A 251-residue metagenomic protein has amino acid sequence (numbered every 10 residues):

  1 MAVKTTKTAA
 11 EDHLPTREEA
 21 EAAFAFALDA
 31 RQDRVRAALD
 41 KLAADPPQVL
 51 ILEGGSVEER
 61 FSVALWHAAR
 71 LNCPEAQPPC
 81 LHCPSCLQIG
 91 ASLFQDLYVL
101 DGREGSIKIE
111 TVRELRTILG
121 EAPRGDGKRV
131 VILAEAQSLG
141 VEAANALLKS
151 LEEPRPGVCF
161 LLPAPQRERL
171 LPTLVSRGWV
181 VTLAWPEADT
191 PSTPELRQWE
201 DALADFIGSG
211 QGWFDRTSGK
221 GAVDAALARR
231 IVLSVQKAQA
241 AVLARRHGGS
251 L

Functional and structural regions predicted by a protein language model:
M1-R70, S85-Q88, P156-L251: Charged, glycine-rich active-site and insertion segments that engage polyanionic ligands
A37-L42, I109-V130, A136-S138, E142-S150: Conserved alpha-helical scaffold flanking the Walker A/P-loop in AAA+ ATPase domains
D45-P46, S92-F94, R124-G127, P154-G157: Short loop/turn elements that form and flank the Walker-type P-loop nucleotide-binding site in RecA-like NTPase cores
S62, P78-L81: Cys/His-enriched microdomains
A68-P79: Post-Walker A helix-loop "phosphate-sensing" segment adjacent to the P-loop in P-loop NTPases
L81-L97, D101-K108: AAA+/P-loop NTPase substrate/partner-engagement loops
F94, V112, A144, R167 (+1 more regions): ATP/adenylate-binding site constellation spanning eukaryotic-like Ser/Thr protein kinases, ABC-transporter
